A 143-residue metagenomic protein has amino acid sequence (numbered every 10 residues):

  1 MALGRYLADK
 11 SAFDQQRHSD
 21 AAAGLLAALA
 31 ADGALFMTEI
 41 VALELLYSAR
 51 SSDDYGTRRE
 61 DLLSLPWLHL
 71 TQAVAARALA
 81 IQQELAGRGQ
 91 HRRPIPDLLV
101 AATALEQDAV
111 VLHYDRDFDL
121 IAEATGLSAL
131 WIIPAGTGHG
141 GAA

Functional and structural regions predicted by a protein language model:
M1-G4, A101, L105-A143: Acidic, PIN/NYN-like endoribonuclease modules and their adjacent C-terminal/linker elements
M1-M37, Y47-E60, G141: Short, well-structured N-terminal submotif of metal-dependent ribonuclease cores
F13, A42-L45, F118-D119: A generic structural signal for short hydrophobic patches within well-formed alpha-helices
A22-A23, A42, Y55-R58, A75-A78 (+1 more regions): A general structural signal for well-ordered alpha-helical segments in protein cores
F36, L68, L130: General small-molecule cofactor/ligand-binding pocket signal
D53-P66, T71-A73: Active-site-proximal, substrate-binding regions of enzyme catalytic domains and RNA-binding/basic surfaces
P66-Y114, A142: Active-site neighborhoods of divalent-metal-dependent phosphate/nucleic-acid chemistry enzymes
